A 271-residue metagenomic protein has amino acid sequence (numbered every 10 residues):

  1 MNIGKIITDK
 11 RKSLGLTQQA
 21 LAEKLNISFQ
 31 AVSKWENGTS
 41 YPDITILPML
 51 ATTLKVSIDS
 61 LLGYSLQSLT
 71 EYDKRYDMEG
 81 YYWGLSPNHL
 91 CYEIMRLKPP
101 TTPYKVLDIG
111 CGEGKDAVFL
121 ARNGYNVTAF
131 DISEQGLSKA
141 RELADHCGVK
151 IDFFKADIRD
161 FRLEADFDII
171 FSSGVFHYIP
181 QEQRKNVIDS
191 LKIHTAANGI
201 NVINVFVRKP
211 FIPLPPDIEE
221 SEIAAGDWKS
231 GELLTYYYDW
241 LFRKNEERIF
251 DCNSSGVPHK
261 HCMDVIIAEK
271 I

Functional and structural regions predicted by a protein language model:
K5-K24: Short basic helix-loop element that most often maps to the first helix and adjoining turn of HTH DNA-binding modules
I7, L21-A22, V32-W35, L61: Conserved hydrophobic/aromatic packing and binding residues within compact polymer-binding modules
L25-Y41: Recognition helix of helix-turn-helix/homeodomain-like DNA-binding domains that insert into the DNA major groove
T45-S60, L241: DNA major-groove recognition helix of helix-turn-helix/homeodomain DNA-binding modules
S65-T102, L107, G112-A165, I179-N186 (+1 more regions): Class I (Rossmann-like) S-adenosyl-L-methionine-dependent methyltransferase catalytic domain, capturing the SAM-binding
F171: A conserved beta-strand element that flanks and buttresses the S-adenosyl-L-methionine
G174-V175: Short catalytic micro-motifs in class I SAM-dependent methyltransferases
K185-A197: A short glycine-rich, Lys/Arg-flanked "PGG" loop and its adjoining helix->strand segment in the class I
